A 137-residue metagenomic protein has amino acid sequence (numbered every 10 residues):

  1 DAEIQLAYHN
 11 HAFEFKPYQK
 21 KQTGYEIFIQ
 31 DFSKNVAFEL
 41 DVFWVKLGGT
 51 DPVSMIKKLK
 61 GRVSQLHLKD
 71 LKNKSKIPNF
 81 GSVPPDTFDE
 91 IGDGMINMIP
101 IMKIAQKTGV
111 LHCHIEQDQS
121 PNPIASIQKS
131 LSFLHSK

Functional and structural regions predicted by a protein language model:
A2-Y25, D31: Conserved anion-binding
Q19-K21, I29-L40, W44-K137: Histidine-acidic metal/acid-base catalytic patches
